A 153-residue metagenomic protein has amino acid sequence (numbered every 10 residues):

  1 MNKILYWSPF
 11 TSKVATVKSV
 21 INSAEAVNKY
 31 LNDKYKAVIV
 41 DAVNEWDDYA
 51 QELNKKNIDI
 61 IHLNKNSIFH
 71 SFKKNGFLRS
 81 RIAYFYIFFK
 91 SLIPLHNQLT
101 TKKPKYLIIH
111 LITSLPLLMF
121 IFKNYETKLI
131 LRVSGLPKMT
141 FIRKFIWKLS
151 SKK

Functional and structural regions predicted by a protein language model:
M1-L5: Extreme N-terminal starter segment of soluble prokaryotic enzymes
Y6-V14, A26-A83: N-terminal strand-loop element at the rim of the active site of nucleotide-sugar-dependent glycosyltransferases
T16, V20, F88-S91: Conserved donor sugar-nucleotide recognition element shared by glycan-biosynthetic enzymes
A26, I93-N97, L136, F141-K153: Membrane-proximal helix-turn-helix segments that form the acceptor-binding/catalytic region of lipid-linked
I68-H96, H110, F145-L149: Membrane-proximal basic amphipathic "stem/tether" segments
S91, I109-L115, V133-S134: Short His-centered aromatic/hydrophobic patch
K103-K105: Proline-aspartate-enriched helix->loop->beta-strand connector
Y125-L129: A short helix->loop->beta-strand "cap" motif at the edges of active sites that frequently abuts
